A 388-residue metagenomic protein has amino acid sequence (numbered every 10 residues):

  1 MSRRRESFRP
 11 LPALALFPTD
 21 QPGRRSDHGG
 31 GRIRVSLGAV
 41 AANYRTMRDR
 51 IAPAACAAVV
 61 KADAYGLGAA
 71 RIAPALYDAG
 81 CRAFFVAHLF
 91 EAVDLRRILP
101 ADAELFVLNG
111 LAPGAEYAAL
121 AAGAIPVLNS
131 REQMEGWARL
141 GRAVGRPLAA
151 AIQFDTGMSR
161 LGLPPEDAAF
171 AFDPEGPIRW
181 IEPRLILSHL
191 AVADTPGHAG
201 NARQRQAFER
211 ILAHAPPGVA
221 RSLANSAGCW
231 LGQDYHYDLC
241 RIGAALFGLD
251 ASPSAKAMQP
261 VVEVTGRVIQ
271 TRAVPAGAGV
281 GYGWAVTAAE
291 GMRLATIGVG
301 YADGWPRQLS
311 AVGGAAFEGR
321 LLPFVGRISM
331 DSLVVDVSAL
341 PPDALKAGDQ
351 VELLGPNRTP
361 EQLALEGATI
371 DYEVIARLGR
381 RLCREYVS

Functional and structural regions predicted by a protein language model:
R3, F8-A41, R45, D49-I51 (+6 more regions): Active-site anion/phosphate-binding pocket segments in diverse small-molecule metabolic enzymes
R25-D27, G31-A42, A52-H214, G218-S222 (+1 more regions): Active-site-proximal beta-alpha core segment in soluble small-molecule metabolic enzymes
